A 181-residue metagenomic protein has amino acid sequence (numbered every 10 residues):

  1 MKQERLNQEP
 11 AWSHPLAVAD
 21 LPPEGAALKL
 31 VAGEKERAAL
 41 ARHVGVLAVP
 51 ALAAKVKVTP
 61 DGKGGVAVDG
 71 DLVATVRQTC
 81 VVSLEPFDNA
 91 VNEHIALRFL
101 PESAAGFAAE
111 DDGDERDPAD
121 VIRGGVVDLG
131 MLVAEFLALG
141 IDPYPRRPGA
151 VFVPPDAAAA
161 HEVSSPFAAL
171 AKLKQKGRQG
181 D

Functional and structural regions predicted by a protein language model:
M1-A27, R98-D181: Charge-rich, low-complexity linker and terminal segments
M1-V73: A positional/architectural concept
L30, A54-V56, G70-V73, V91-F99 (+2 more regions): A structural signal for short, well-ordered beta-strand segments
G33-R37, R77, G130, F167: Amphipathic alpha-helical transducer elements in NTP-driven molecular machines
A38, R42, V81, E135 (+1 more regions): Solvent-exposed alpha-helical segments within well-ordered globular domains of core cellular machineries
R42-V49, V81-D88, L139, Q175: Short, intrinsically disordered, mixed-charge
A54, A74-R77, D114-D120: Short acidic (Asp/Glu) patches
G65-G106: Helix-adjacent hinge/juxtasegments
